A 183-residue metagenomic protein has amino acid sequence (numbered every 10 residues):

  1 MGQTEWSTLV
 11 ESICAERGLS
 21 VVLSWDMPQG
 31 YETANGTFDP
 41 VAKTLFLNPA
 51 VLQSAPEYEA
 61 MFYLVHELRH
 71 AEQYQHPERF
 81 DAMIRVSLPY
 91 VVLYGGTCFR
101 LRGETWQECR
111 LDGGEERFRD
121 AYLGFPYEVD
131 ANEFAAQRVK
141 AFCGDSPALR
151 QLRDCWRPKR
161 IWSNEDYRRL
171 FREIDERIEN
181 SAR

Functional and structural regions predicted by a protein language model:
M1-K43, L52-Q53: Auxiliary, metal-adjacent structural segments of Zn-dependent hydrolase domains
T4, Y58-F62, H66, F125 (+1 more regions): A structural signal for well-ordered alpha-helical segments within the folded catalytic domains of diverse enzymes
S20, E78-R79, D145-L149: Short, polar/charged, Gly/Pro-enriched helix-capping and turn/loop motifs at alpha-helix termini and inter-helix linkers
N35-L45, E104-D112: Short alpha-helical hairpin
F38, V65, R69: Single, functionally critical "micro-switch" positions that shape active/binding sites and transmembrane helices
F46-L64: Short pre-active-site segment immediately N-terminal to the catalytic Zn-binding motif
L68-V86: Catalytic Zn2+-binding segment of zinc metalloproteases
R85-R183: Metalloprotease/metallohydrolase-associated module, dominated by Zn2+-dependent proteases
